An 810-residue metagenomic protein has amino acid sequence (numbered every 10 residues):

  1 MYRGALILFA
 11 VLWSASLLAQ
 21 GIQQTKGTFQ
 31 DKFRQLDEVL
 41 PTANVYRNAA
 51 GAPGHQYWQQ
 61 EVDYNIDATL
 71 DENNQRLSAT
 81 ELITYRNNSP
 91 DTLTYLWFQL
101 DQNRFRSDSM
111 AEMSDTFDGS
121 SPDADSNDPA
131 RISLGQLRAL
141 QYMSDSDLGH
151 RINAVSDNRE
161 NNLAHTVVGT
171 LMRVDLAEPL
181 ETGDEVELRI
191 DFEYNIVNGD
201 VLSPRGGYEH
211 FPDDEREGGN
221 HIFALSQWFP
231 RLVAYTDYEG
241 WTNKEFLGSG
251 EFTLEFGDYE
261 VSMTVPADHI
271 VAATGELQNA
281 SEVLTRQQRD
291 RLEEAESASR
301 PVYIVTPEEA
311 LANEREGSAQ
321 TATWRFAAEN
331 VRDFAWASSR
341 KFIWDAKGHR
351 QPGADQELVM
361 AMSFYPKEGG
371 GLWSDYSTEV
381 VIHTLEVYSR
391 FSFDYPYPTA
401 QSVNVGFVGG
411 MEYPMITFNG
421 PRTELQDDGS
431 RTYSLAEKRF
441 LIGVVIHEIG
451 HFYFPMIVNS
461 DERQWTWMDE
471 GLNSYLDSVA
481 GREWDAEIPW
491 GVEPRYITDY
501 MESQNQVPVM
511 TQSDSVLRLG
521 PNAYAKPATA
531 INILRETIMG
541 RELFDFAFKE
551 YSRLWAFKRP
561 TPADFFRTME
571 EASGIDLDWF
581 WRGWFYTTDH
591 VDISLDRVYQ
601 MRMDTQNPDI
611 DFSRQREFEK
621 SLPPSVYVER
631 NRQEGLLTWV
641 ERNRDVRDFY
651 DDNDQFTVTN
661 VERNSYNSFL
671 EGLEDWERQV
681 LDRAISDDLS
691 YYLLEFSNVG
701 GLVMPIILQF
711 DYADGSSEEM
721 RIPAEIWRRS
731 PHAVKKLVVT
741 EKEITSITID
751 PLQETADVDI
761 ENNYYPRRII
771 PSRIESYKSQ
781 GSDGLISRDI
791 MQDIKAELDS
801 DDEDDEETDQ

Functional and structural regions predicted by a protein language model:
R3, A19, F29-A49, F326 (+2 more regions): Hydrophobic alpha-helical and helix-loop surface patches within well-folded domains that function as non-catalytic
S14-S16: N-terminal signal peptide c-region/cleavage motif recognized by signal peptidases
G21-I22, D67, R76, R86 (+7 more regions): A surface-exposed beta-strand-loop module
G21-Q99: Early extracytoplasmic/domain-onset interaction patches
N73, A556-Q810: Beta/coil-rich, acidic/histidine-enriched accessory regions frequently appended to metallopeptidases
T84-N103, E112-R131, G135, L247-E251 (+3 more regions): Surface-exposed beta-strand/loop patches in extracellular or lumenal glycoproteins
D108-N127, E193-E255, Y259, A280 (+2 more regions): Glycine/proline-rich low-complexity spacer/linker segments in large multi-domain proteins
L232-W241, L247-I446, Y475: Hydrophobic helix-coil surface modules that form long, contiguous segments used for peptide/substrate interaction
